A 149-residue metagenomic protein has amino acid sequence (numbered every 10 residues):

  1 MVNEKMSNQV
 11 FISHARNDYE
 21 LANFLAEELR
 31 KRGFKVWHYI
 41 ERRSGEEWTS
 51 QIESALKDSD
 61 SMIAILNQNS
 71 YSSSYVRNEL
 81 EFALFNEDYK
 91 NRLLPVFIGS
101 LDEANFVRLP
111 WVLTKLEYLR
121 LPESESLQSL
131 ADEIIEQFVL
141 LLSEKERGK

Functional and structural regions predicted by a protein language model:
M1-I65, L84-R92, I98-L101, E125-K149: Conserved N-terminal substructure of TIR/SEFIR domains
N8-V10, T114-E117: Short amphipathic alpha-helical segments
E47-T49, V76-E79: Amphipathic coiled-coil/heptad-repeat helices and related helical stalk/stem segments that mediate oligomerization
L56-K57, W111-L113: A short, aliphatic-rich alpha-helical micro-motif
Q68: Short, conserved catalytic or interaction motifs in soluble domains
Y71-S74, D102-L109: Switch/connector loops and helix/strand junctions flanking conserved nucleotide-binding motifs in nucleotide-processing
L119-P122: Short acidic-hydrophobic, aromatic-tinged amphipathic segments that line or gate anion-handling sites
